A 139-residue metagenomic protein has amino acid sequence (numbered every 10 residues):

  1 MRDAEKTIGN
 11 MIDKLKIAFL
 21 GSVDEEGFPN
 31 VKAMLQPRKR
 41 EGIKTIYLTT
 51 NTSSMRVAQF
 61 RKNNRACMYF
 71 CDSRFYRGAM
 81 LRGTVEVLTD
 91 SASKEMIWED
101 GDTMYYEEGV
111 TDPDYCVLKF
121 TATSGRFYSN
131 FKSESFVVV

Functional and structural regions predicted by a protein language model:
M1-K6, T50-R56, D102-M104: Charged, amphipathic alpha-helical segments
R2, L15-L20, E99-D102: Short Pro/Gly-enriched beta-strand edge/turn motifs at strand-loop
A4-T7, M11, F19, F28 (+2 more regions): Localized chelating/binding microdomains that coordinate divalent metal ions or stabilize phosphate-bearing
N10-E25, A66-F70: A short, Trp-centered hydrophobic/proline-enriched beta-strand micro-motif
K16, K32, G42-I46, K62-A66 (+2 more regions): A generic structural signal for short beta-strands and their flanking turns/coil linkers
A18-L48: N-terminal leader/targeting helix
P37-F75: A short mixed-secondary-structure module that forms the rim of ligand-binding clefts
M80-V139: Charged, gly/pro-rich active-site loop segments
